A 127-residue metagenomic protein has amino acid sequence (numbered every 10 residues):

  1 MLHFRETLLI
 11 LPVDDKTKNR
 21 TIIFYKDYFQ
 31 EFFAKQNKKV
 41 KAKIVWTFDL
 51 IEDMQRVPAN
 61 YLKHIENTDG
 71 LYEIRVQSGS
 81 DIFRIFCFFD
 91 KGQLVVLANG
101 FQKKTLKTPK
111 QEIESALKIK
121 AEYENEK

Functional and structural regions predicted by a protein language model:
M1-I82, K91-V95, K104-K127: Basic, Lys/Arg-enriched alpha-helical interface segments
A98: ATP-dependent carboxylate-activation loops
